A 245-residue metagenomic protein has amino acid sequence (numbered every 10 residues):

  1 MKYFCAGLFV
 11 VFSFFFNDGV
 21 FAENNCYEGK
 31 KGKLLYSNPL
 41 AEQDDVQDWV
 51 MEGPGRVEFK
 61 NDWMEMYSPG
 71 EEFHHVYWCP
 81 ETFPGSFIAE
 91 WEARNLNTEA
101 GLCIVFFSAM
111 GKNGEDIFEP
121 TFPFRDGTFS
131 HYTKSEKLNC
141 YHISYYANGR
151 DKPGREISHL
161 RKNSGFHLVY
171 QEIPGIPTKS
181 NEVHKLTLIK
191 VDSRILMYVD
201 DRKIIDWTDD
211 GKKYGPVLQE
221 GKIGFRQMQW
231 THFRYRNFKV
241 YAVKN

Functional and structural regions predicted by a protein language model:
E23-M51, P80: Extracellular carbohydrate-recognition regions
L40, A89-W91, E182-V191, I195-V199: Short tryptophan-centered beta-strand motifs in secreted/extracellular beta-sheet-rich domains of glycan-recognition
L40, R236-V240: Extracellular beta-strand elements of beta-rich domains used for carbohydrate recognition/degradation or cell-matrix
R56-F73: Short carbohydrate-recognition loop motifs
G70-L160: Secretory/extracellular carbohydrate-interaction modules and structurally similar beta-sandwich "look-alikes"
H75-E81, E172-P177, F225: Beta-strand-rich interaction surfaces with strong enrichment in secreted/lumenal proteins
R161-K185: Short, aromatic/His-centered strand-loop micro-motif at the edge of beta-sheets
T208-R236: Flexible glycan-contacting loops in extracellular carbohydrate-active proteins
